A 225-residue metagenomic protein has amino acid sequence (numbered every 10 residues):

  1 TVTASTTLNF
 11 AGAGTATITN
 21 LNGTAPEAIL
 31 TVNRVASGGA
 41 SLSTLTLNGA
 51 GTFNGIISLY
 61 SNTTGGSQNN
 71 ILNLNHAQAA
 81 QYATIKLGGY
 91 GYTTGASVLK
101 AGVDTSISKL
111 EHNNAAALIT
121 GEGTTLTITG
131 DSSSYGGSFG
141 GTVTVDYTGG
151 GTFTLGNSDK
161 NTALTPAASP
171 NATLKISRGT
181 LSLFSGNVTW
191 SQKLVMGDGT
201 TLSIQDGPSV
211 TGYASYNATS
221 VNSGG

Functional and structural regions predicted by a protein language model:
T1-V2, G12-A28, L42-L118, S132-T142 (+1 more regions): Surface-exposed loop/turn positions within long extracellular repeat scaffolds, especially the passenger domains
F10-A11, T31-A36, V145-G151: Parallel beta-helix/beta-solenoid
R34, G39-A40, E122-G123: Short, charged low-complexity linear motifs
T105, T124-T125, Y147: Polar, glycosylation-prone regions of secreted, cell-surface, and some intracellular proteins
G121-G130: Short, surface-exposed polybasic-and-hydrophobic patches located at secondary-structure transitions
